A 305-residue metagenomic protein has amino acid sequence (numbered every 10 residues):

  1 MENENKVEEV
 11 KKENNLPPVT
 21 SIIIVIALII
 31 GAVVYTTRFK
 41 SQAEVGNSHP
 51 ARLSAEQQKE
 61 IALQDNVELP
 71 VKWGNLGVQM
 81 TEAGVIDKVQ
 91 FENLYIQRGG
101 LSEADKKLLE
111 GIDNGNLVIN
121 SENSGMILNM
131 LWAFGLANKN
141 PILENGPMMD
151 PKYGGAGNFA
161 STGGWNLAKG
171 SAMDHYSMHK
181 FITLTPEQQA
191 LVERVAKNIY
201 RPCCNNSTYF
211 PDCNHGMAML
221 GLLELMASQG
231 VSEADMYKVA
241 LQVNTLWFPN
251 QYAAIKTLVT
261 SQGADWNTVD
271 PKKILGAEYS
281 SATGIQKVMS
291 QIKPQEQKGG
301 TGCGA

Functional and structural regions predicted by a protein language model:
M1-V10: N-terminal intrinsically disordered, acidic low-complexity segments at the extreme N-terminus
K11-V25: N-terminal Sec-pathway targeting helices
I24, L28-A32: Hydrophobic alpha-helical targeting segments used for export or membrane insertion
I29, G46-N47, G304: N-terminal non-globular leader segments, chiefly Sec-dependent signal peptides
A32-R38: Juxtamembrane cytosolic interface motif at the C-terminal end of transmembrane helices
R38-E56: Ser/Thr/Pro/Gly-rich low-complexity linker/stalk segments immediately outside membranes or between
Q58, A62-M217, S232-A234: Acidic/His-rich structured neighborhood in mature extracellular/periplasmic domains
R201-P202, P211, M217-L220, E224-A305: A cross-kingdom marker for long, charged
